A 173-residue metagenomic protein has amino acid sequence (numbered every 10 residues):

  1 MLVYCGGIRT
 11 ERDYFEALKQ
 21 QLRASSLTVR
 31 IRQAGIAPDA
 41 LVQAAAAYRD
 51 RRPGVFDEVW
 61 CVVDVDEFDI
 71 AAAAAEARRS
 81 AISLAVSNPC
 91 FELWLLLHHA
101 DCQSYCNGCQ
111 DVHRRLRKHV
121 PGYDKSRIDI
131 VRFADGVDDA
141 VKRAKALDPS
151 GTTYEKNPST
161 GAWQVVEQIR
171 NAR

Functional and structural regions predicted by a protein language model:
M1-T10: Extended, compositionally biased accessory segments flanking or bridging domains
Y4, V62-D64: Generic enzyme active-site microenvironment
R12, E16-R32, Y48-E58, V65-R173: C-terminal accessory helical subdomains adjacent to catalytic cores in phosphodiester- and nucleotide-handling enzymes
Q33-A37: Short, charge-patterned binding micro-sites
A40-Q43: Conserved phosphate-chemistry cores used by DNA topoisomerases
